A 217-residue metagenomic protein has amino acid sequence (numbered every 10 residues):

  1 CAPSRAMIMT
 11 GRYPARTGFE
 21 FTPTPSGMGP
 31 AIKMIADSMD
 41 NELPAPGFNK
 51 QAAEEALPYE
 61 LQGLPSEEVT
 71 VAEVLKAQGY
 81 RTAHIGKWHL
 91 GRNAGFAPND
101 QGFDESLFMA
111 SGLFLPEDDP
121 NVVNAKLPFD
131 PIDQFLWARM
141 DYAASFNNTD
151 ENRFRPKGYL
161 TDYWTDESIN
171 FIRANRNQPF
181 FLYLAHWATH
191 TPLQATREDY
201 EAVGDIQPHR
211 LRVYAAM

Functional and structural regions predicted by a protein language model:
C1-F19: Active-site nucleophile/metal-coordination loop of metallo-enzymes that catalyze phosphate/sulfate and related
A2, A83, L182: Rossmann-like NAD(H)/NADP(H) cofactor-binding core
I8, L75, I85-K87: Structural scaffold positions in well-ordered secondary structure
E20-T22, I85: Surface-exposed patches in mature extracellular/periplasmic domains of secreted proteins
T24-Y80, H89-F180, H186-A195, Y200-E201: Formylglycine-dependent
G204-Q207: Solvent-exposed, glycine/polar-rich loop segments of beta-barrel outer-membrane systems
Y214-M217: Extended, hydrophobic alpha-helical segments in both membrane/secreted and soluble proteins
